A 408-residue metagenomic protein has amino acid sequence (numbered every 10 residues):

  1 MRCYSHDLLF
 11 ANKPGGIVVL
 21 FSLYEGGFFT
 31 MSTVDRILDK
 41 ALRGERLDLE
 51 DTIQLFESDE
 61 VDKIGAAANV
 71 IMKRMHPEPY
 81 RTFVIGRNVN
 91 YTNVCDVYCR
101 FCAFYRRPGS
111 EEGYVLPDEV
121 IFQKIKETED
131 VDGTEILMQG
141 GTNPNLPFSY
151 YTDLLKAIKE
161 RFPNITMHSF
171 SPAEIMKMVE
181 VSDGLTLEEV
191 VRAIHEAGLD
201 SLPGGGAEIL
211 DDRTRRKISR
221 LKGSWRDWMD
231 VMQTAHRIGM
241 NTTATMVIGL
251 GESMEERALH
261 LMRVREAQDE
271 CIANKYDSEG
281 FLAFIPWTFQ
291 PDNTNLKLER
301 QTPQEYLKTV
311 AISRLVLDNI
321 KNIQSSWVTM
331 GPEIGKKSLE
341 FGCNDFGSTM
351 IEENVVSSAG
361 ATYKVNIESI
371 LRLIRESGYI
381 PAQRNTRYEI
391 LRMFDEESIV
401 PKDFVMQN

Functional and structural regions predicted by a protein language model:
A11-F21, G26: Positively charged N-terminal leader segments that act as targeting/secretion signals
Y24-E60, E129, L261-M262, D269-N408: Auxiliary Fe-S-binding modules of radical SAM enzymes
G44, A68, C99, M138 (+4 more regions): Conserved, mostly hydrophobic/aromatic
T52-L55, I85-N88, G140-P144, I248-G251 (+1 more regions): Conserved short loop/turn motifs at secondary-structure junctions
G65-G109, G113-Q139: N-terminal pre-triad scaffold of radical SAM enzymes
R81-R87, I136, M167-F170, L202-G204 (+4 more regions): Hydrophobic faces of well-ordered beta-strands that scaffold small-molecule active sites in alpha/beta enzyme cores
R106-E266: Conserved Radical SAM active-site core
